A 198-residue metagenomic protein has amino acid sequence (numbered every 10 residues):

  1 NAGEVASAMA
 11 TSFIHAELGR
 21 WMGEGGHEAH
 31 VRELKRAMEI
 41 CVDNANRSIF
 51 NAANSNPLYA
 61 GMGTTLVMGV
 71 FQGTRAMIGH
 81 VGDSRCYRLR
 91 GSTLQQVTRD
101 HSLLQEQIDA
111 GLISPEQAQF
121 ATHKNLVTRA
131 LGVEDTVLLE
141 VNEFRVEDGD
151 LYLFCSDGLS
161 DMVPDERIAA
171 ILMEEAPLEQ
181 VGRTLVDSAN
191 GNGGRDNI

Functional and structural regions predicted by a protein language model:
N1-I198: PP2C/PPM-type serine/threonine phosphatase catalytic domain
